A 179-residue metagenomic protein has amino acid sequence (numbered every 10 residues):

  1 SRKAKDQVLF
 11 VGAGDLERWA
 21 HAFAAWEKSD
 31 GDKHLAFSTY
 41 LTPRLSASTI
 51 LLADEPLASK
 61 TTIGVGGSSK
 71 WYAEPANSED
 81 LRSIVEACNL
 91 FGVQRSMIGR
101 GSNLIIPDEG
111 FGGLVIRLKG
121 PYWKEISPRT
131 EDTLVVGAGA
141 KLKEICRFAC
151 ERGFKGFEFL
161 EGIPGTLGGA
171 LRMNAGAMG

Functional and structural regions predicted by a protein language model:
S1-L35: ATP-dependent carboxylate-amine ligase
F10-V11, V136, N174: Thr-Gly-centered strand-to-loop micro-motif
S38-L167, L171: Anion-binding (especially nucleotide phosphate/pyrophosphate-binding) glycine-rich loop and adjoining beta-alpha core
A170-G179: ATP-dependent small-molecule kinase catalytic core of the GHMP/sugar-kinase superfamily and closely related
